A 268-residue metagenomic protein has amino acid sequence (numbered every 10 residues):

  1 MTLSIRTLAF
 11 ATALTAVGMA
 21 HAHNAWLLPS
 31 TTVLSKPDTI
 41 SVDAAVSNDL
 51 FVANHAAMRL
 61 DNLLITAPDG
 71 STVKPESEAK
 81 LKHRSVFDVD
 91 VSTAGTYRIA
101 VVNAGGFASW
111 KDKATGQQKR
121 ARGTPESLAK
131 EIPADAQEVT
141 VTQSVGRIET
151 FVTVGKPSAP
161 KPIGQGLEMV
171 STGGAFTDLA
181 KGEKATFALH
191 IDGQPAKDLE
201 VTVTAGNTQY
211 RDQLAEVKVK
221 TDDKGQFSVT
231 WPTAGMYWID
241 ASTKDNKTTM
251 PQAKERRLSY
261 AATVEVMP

Functional and structural regions predicted by a protein language model:
M1-A9: Bacterial N-terminal signal peptides that target proteins for export
V17-A22: N-terminal signal peptide c-region/cleavage motif recognized by signal peptidases
H23-I40, A121-R122, E126-T186, H190-A196 (+2 more regions): Beta-strand-rich domain onsets/edges
A56-M58, Q194-N207: Short, ordered, surface-exposed loop/turn motifs in non-cytosolic proteins
L63-T72, E200-K218: Short amphipathic beta-strand segments in non-cytosolic proteins
L81-S85, A215-G235: Glycine-centered loop-to-beta-strand initiation motif
G95-G106, M236-K244: Short, aromatic- and glycine-rich surface loops/edge beta-strands on solvent-exposed regions
A104-K113, D245-M250: Short acidic/polar inter-strand loop motif in beta-rich domains
